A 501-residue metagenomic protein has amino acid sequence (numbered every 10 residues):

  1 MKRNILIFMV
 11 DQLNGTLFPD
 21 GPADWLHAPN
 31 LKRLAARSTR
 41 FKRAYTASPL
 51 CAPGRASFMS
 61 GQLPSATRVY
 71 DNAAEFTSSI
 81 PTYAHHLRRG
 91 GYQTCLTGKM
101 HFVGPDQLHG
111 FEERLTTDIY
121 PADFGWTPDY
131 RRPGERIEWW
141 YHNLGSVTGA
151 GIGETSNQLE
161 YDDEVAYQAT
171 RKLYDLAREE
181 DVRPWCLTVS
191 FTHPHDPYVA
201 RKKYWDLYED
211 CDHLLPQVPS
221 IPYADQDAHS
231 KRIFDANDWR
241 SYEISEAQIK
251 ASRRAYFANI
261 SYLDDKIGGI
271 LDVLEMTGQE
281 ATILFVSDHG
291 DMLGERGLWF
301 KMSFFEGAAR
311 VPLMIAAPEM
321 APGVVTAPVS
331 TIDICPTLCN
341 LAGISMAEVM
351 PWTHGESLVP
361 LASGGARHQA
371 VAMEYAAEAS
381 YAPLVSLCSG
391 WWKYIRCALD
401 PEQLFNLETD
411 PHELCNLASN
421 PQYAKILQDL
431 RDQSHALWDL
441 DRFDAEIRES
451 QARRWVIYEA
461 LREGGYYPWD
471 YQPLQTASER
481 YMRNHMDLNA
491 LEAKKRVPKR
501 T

Functional and structural regions predicted by a protein language model:
M1-R396, E402, P411-D432, G464-T501: Formylglycine-dependent sulfatase
N420-G465: A contiguous, mid-protein "functional segment" used to position or interact with cofactors/ions or partner subunits
